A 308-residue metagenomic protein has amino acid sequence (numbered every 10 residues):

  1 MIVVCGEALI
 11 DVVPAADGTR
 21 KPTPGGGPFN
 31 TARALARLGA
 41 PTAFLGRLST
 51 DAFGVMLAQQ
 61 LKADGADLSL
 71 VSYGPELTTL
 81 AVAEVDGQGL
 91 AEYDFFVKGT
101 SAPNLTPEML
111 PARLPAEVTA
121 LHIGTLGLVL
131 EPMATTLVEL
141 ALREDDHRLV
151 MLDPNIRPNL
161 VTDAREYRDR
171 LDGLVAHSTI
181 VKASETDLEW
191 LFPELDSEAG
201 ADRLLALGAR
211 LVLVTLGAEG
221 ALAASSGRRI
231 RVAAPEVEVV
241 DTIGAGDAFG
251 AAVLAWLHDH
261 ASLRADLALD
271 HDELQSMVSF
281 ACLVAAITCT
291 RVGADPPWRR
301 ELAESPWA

Functional and structural regions predicted by a protein language model:
M1-A15: Positively charged, low-complexity intrinsically disordered leader regions
M1-V3, Q60-K62, L68-S69, G87-R229 (+2 more regions): Ribokinase/PfkB-type carbohydrate-kinase core domain
E7, G46-T50, N155: Cofactor-binding loop segments of dinucleotide-utilizing enzymes, especially the Rossmann-like FAD- and NAD(P)+-binding
A8, G27, L126, P154 (+1 more regions): Active-site metal-binding loops of divalent metal-dependent hydrolases
P14-G18, L263-A265: Short acidic, glycine/proline-rich loop/turn micro-motifs
A16-L90, K98-A102: Substrate-binding N-lobe of the ribokinase-like
P193-A308: Conserved phosphate-binding/catalytic region of the ribokinase-like
